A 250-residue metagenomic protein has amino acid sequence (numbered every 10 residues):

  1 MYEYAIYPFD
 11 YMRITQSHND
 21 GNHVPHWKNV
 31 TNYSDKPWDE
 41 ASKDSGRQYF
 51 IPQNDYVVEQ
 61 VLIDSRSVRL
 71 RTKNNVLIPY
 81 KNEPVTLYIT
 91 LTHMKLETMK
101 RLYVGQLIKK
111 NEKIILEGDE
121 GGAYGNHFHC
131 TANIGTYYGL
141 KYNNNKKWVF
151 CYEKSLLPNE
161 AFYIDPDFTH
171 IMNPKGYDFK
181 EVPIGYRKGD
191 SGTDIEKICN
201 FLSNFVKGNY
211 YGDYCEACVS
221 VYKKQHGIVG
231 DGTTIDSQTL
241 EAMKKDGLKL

Functional and structural regions predicted by a protein language model:
M1-P79, K109-K110, D119, A123 (+1 more regions): Surface-exposed, glycine-biased beta-strand/turn segments
M1-R13, A41-Q48, K100-Y103, K109 (+1 more regions): Acidic, glycine-rich catalytic/binding loops that coordinate metals and/or anionic ligands
T98-G125: Beta-rich strand-turn-strand
N111-I114, E216-K223: Conserved hydrophobic/aromatic packing and binding residues within compact polymer-binding modules
G125-T131: Histidine-centered divalent-metal-coordination microenvironment in nucleic-acid enzymes
T169-N209: Acidic, Ser/Thr/Pro/Gly-enriched interdomain connector segments
R187-S191, K207-A217, D231-L240: A glycine-rich, coil/turn loop motif that links secondary-structure elements
V221-L250: Extracellular LysM carbohydrate-binding repeats and other cell-envelope/extracellular binding modules
